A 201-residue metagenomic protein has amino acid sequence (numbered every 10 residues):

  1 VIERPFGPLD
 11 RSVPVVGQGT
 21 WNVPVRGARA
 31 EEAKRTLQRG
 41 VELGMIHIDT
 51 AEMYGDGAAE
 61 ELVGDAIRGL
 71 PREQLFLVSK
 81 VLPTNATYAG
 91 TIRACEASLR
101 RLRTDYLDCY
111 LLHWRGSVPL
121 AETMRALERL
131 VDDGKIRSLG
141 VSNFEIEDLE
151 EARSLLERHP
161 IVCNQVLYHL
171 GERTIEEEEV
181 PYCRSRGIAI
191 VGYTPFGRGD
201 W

Functional and structural regions predicted by a protein language model:
V1-L75: N-terminal binding-site loop/beta-alpha segment at the start of enzyme catalytic domains that lines or forms
R4, R115-W201: Beta/alpha (TIM)-barrel catalytic core signal, keyed to glycine-rich beta->alpha loops juxtaposed to Asp/Glu that bind
F6, Q18, I48, V63 (+7 more regions): Conserved, mostly hydrophobic/aromatic
G7-S12, V41-E42, G64-Q74, E96-D105 (+3 more regions): Acidic (Asp/Glu)-rich catalytic clusters
G19-E31, S79-A89, H113, V118: Active-site mouth loops of central-metabolism enzymes
G27-V41, T87-L102, E122-M124, E147-E151 (+1 more regions): Short, acidic/polar
M45, T104-L107, I136, I161: A structural motif
L99-V118: Active-site groove signature of glycoside hydrolases
